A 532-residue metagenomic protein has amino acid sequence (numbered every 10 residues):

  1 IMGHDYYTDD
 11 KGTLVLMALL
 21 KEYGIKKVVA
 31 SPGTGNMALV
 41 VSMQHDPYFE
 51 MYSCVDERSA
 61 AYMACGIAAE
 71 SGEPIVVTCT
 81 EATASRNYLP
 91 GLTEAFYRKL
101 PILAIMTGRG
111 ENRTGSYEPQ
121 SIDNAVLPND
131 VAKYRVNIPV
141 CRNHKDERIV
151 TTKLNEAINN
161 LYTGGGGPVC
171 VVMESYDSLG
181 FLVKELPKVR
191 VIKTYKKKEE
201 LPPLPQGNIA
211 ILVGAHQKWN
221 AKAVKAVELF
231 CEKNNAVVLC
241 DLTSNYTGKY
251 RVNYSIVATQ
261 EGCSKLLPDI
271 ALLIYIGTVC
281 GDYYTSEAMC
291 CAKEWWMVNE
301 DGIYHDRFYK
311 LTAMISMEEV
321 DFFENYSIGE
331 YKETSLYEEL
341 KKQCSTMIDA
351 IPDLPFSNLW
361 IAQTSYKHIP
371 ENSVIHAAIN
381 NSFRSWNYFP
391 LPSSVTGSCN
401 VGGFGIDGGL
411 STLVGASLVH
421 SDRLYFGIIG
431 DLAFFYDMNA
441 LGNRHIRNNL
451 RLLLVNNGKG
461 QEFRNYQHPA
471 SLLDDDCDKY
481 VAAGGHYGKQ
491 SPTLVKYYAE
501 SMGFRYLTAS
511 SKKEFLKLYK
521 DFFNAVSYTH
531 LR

Functional and structural regions predicted by a protein language model:
M2-Y7, A288-N381, Y480-A482, Y498 (+3 more regions): Phosphate/pyrophosphate-binding active-site segments
G3-Y62, S178, P187-L201, L239-N245 (+2 more regions): A cross-family phosphate/adenosyl-ligand binding-site feature
T13-L16, K21-G24, S31-G35, L39-Q44 (+1 more regions): Active-site diphosphate/adenylate-binding microenvironment
K27, E70-C79, S85-P90, E94-I102 (+4 more regions): Structural signature of the thiamine diphosphate
M37-E111, G281, F383-E462: Thiamine diphosphate
N87, V213-W296, P392-D422, F435-N439 (+2 more regions): Glycine-rich, anion-gripping cofactor-binding loops and their flanking helix/strand elements in enzyme active sites
A95, I105-T152, C240-L340, R444-H445 (+2 more regions): Glycine-rich, acidic loop regions that bind phosphate or pyrophosphate groups
R113-A125, Y388-R532: Thiamine diphosphate
